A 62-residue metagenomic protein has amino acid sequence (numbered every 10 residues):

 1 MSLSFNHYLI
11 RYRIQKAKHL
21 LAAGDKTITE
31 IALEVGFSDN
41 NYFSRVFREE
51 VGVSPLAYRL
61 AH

Functional and structural regions predicted by a protein language model:
M1-S38, L60-H62: Terminal helix-turn-helix DNA-binding modules in bacterial transcription factors
Y12, Y42-R45: Base-recognition residues in the alpha-helical recognition helix of bacterial helix-turn-helix
R45-H62: …primarily DNA-binding HTH/wHTH and HhH modules…
